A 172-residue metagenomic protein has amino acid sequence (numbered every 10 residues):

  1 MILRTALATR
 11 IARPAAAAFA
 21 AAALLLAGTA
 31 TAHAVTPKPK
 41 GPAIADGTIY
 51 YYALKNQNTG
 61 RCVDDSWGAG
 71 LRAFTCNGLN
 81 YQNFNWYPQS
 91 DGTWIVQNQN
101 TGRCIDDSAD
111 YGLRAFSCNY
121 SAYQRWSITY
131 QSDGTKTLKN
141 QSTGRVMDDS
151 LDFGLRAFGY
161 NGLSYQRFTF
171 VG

Functional and structural regions predicted by a protein language model:
M1-Y50: N-terminal prepro-regions of secreted/extracellular proteins
V35-G172: Lectin-like carbohydrate-binding module/patch detector with strong preference for beta-trefoil
